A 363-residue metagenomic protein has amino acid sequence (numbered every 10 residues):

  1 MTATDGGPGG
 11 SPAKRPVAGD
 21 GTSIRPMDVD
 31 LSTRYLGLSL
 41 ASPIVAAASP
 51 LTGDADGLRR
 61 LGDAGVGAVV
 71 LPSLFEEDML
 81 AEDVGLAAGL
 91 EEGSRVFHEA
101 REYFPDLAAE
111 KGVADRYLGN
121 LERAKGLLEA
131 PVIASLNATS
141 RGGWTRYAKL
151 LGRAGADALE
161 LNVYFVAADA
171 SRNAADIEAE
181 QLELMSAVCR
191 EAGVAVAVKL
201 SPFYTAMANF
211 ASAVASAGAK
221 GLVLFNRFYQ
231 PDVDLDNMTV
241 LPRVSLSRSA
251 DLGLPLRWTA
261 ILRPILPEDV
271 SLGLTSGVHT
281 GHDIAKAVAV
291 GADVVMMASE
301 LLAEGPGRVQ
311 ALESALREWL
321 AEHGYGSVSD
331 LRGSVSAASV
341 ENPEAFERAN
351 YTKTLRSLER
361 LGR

Functional and structural regions predicted by a protein language model:
A3-A13, V17-G19: Compositionally biased, low-complexity flexible segments
T22-P131, A138-T145, W319, G362-R363: N-terminal capping/small domains of soluble enzymes
I24-M27, S247-P267, G281-R363: Alpha/beta catalytic cores of nucleotide-metabolism and tRNA/nucleoside-modifying enzymes
I44-A47, V69-L71, V132-L136, L159-L161 (+4 more regions): Hydrophobic faces of well-ordered beta-strands that scaffold small-molecule active sites in alpha/beta enzyme cores
R59-A64, G126-L127, T139-G273, G281-K286 (+1 more regions): Alpha/beta enzyme core
E76-L80, F165-D169, Y229-D232, L301-G305: Short gly/pro/ser/thr-enriched loop/turn and capping motifs at secondary-structure boundaries
A81-S94, V233-S247, L302-H323: C-terminal helical cap(s) of enzyme catalytic domains, especially alpha/beta-barrels
V278: Glycine-rich phosphate-binding loops at beta-strand->alpha-helix junctions
